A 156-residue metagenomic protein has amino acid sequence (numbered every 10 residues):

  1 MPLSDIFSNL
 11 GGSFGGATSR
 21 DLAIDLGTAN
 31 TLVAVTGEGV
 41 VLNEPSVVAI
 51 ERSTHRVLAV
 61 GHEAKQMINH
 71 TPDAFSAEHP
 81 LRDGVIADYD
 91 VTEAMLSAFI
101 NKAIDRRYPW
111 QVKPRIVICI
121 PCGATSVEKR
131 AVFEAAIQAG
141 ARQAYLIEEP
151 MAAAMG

Functional and structural regions predicted by a protein language model:
M1-G156: Nucleotide/phosphate-binding catalytic cleft detector across ATP-hydrolyzing and phosphate-transferring enzymes
